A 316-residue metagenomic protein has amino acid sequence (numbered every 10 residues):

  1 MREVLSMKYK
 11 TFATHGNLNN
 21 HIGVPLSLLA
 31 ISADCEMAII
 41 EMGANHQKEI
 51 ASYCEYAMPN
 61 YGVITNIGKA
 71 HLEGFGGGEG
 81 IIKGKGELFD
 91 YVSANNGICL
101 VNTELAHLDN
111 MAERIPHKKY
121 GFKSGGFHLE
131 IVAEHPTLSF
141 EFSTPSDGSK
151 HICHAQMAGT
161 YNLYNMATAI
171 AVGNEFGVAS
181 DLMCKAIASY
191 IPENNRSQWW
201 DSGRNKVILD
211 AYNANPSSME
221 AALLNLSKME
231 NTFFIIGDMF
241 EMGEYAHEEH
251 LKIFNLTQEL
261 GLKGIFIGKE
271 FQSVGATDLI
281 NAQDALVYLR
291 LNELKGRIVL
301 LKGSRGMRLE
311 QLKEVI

Functional and structural regions predicted by a protein language model:
M1-T103, H107-P116, G173, M229 (+2 more regions): Phosphate-binding loop of NTP-binding sites
M37, Y61, T168, G296-G303: Short SAM/SAH-binding signature in class I
E41, K206-N215: Active-site-proximal beta-strand elements of phosphoester/diester hydrolases
A44-Q47, G68-A70, L105-A106, N213-A214 (+3 more regions): Short glycine-rich anion-binding loops that position phosphate/pyrophosphate groups of nucleotides and phosphorylated
Y61-K206, K228-M229, L251-K263, E270-T277: Acidic, Mg2+-coordinating active-site environments of NTP-dependent enzymes
E193-N195, A211-A221: Glycine-rich phosphate/pyrophosphate-binding beta-alpha loops
N194-R196, G306, E310-Q311: ATP-dependent carboxylate/acyl-activation modules
A211, N231-R297: C-terminal helical cap/extension that packs against the catalytic core of soluble nucleotide-cofactor enzymes
